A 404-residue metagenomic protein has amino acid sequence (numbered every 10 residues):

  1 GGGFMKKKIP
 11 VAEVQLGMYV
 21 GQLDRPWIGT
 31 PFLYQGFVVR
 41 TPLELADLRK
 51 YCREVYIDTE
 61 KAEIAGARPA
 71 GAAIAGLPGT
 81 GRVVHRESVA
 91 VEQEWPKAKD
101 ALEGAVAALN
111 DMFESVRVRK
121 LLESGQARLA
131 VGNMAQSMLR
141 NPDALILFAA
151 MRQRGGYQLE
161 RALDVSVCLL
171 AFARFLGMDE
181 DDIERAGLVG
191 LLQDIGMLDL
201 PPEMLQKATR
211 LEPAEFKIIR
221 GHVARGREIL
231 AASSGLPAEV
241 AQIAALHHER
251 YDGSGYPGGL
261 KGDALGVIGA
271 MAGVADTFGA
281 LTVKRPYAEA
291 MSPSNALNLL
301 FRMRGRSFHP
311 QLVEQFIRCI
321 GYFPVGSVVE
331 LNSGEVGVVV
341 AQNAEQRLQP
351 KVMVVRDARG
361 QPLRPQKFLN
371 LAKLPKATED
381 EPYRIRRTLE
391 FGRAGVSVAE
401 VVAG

Functional and structural regions predicted by a protein language model:
G2-L122, E381-G404: Membrane-cytosol interface segments
W95-G404: Histidine- and acidic-residue-rich, metal-dependent catalytic cores
